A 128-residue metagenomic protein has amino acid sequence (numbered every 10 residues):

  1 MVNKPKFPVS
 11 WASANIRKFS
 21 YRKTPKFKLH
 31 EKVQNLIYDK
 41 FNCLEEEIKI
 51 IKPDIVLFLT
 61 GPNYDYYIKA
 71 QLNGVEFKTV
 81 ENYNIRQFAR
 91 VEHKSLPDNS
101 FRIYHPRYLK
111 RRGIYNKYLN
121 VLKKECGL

Functional and structural regions predicted by a protein language model:
M1-I51, I55, G61-Y66, Y108-L109: A polyanion-binding, active-site-adjacent surface
L29-N42, D65-L128: C-terminal capping/extension of enzyme domains
D54-L57, N99-F101: Hydrophobic beta-strand segments of well-ordered beta-sheets in folded domains
